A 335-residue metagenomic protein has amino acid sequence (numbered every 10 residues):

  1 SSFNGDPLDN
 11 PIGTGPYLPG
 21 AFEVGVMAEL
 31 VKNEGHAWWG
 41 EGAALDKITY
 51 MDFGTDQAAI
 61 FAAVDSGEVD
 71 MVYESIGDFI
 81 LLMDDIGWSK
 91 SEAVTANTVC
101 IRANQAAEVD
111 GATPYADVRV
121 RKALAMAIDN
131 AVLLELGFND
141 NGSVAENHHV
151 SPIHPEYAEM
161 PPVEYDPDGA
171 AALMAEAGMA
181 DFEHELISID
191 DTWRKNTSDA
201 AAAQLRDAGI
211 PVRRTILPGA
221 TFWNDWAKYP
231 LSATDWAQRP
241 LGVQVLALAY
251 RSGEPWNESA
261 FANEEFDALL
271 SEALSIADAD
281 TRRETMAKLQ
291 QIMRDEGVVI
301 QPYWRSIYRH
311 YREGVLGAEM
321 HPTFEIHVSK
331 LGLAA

Functional and structural regions predicted by a protein language model:
S1-E41, P167-D168, A172, A335: Gly/Pro-rich hinge or "lid" segments in bacterial periplasmic/extracellular proteins
G5-L8, G35-L82, A202, P211: Ligand-site clamp/hinge motif
G15-P16, A44-K47, S66, A96-E146 (+2 more regions): Alpha-helical secondary-structure segments
P16-Y17, G111, M126, S143-E176 (+1 more regions): Structural transition elements
L18, R309-A335: Long beta-strand-rich cores associated with HINT superfamily self-processing modules
V24-V26, M51, G142-S143, H154 (+3 more regions): Ligand/substrate-recognition segments at binding pockets and active sites
V64-D65, D70-E74, I86-S89, A203-G253 (+1 more regions): Periplasmic binding protein-like
R119-K122, R213-F222, V245-E313, A335: Extracytoplasmic/peripheral linker and loop segments enriched in polar/acidic and small residues with frequent Thr/Pro
